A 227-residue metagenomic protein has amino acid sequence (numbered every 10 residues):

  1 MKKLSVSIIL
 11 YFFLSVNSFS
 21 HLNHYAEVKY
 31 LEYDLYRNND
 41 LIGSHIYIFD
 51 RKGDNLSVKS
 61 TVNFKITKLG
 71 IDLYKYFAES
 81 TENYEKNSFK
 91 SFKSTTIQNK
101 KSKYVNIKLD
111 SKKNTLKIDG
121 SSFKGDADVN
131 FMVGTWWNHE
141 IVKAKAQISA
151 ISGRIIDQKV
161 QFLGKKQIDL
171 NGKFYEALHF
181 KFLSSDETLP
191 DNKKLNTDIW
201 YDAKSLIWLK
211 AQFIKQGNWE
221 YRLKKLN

Functional and structural regions predicted by a protein language model:
M1-L4: Positively charged n-region of N-terminal signal peptides that target proteins for export
V6-S7, K86: Short amphipathic alpha-helical "recognition" segments used for binding
S7-N17: Bacterial N-terminal signal peptides
S15, D126-A127, P190: Alpha-helical interaction segments
H21-D110, E140-N227: Acidic, serine/threonine-rich low-complexity disordered tracts
S94-G134: Hydrophobic, well-structured mid-protein blocks that either form specific transmembrane helices
G125-S149: A contiguous pocket-lining binding segment that forms or flanks enzyme active sites
